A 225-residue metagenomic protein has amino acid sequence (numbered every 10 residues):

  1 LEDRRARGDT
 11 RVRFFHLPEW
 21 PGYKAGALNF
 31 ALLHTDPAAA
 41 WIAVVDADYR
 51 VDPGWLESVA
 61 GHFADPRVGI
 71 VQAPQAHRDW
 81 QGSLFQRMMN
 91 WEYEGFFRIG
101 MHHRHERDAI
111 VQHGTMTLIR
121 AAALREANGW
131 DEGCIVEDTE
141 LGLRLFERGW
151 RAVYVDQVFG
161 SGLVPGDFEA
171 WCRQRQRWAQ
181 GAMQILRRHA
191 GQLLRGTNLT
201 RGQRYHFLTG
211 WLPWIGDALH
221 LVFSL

Functional and structural regions predicted by a protein language model:
R4-A40, P53-I135, F146-E147, F168-L208 (+1 more regions): Long helical/loop segments within the catalytic core of UDP-sugar-dependent glycosyltransferases, especially the large
R78, T139, G160-S161: Positions that flank functional sites
G133, G142-G160: Catalytic donor-sugar/metal-binding loop of nucleotide-sugar-dependent glycosyltransferases
D156-A170: Active-site donor/metal-binding and catalytic loop motifs of nucleotide-sugar-dependent glycosylation enzymes
P213-L225: Membrane-embedded multi-pass helical conduit in multi-pass membrane proteins, especially envelope-biosynthetic
